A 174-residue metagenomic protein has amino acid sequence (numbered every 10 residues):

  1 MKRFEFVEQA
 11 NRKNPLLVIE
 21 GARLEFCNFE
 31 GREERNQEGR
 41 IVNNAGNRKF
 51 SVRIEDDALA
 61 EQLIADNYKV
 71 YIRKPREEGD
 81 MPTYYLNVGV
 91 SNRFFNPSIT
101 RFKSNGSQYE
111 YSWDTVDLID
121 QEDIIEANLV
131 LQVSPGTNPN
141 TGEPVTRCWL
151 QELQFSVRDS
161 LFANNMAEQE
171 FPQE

Functional and structural regions predicted by a protein language model:
M1-L16, R158-E174: Acidic, gly/ser/pro-rich intrinsically disordered tails
M1-R93: OB-fold ssDNA-binding interfaces and closely related basic DNA-contact patches used across DNA replication/repair
S51-R53, V130-Q132, Q154: Residue-level recognition of well-ordered beta-strand positions that form the cores of beta-sheet-rich folds across
D56, Q151-F162: Short edge-strand/loop segments of extracellular domains
A60, T137-P139, L161: Residue-level signal for secondary-structure boundary sites
D66-Y68, P144-Q151: "Short basic amphipathic alpha-helical interaction patches in structured regions
E78-D114: Signature of Gram-negative chaperone-usher
F102-A127, S134-R147: Exposed beta-sheet edge/beta-hairpin loop segments within beta-rich domains
